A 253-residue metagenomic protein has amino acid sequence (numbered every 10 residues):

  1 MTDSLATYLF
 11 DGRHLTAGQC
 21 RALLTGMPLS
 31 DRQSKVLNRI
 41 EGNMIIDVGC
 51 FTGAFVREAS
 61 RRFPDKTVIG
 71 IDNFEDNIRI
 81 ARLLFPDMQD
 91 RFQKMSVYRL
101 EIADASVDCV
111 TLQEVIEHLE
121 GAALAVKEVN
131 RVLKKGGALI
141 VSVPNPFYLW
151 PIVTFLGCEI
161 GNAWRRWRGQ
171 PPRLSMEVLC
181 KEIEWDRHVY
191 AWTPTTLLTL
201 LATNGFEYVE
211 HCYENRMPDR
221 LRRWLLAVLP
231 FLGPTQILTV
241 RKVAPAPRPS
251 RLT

Functional and structural regions predicted by a protein language model:
T2-M27, A54, N73-D76, E120-V132 (+1 more regions): S-adenosyl-L-methionine-dependent methyltransferase catalytic module, highlighting the catalytic core
S30-V153, I237-K242: Conserved SAM-binding loop
